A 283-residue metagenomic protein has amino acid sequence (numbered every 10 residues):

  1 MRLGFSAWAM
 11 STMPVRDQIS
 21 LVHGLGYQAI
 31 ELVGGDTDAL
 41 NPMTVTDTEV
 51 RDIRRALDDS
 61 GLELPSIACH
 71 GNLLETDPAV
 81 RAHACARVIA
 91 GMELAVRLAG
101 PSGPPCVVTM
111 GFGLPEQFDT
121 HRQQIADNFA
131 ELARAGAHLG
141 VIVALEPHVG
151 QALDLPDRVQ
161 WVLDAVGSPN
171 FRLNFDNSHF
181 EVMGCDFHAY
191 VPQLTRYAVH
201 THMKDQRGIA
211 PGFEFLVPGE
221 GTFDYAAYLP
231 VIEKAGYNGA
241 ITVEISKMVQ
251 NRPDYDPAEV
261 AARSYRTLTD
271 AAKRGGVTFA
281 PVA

Functional and structural regions predicted by a protein language model:
M1-G4, S11-Q28, R51, D58-S60 (+5 more regions): Histidine-acidic metal/acid-base catalytic patches
S6-A7, N41-P42, A79-V80, T120-H121 (+3 more regions): A generic structural signal for short
A9-S11, G34-D36, G71-L73, G111-P115 (+4 more regions): Active-site-proximal loop/turn and secondary-structure-junction residues that shape catalytic pockets, frequently
Q28, L32-D127, I142, E233 (+2 more regions): Structural motif corresponding to the early beta-alpha repeats
L145-E146, L173: Conserved beta-alpha-beta core of the PfkB/ribokinase-like small-molecule kinase fold
